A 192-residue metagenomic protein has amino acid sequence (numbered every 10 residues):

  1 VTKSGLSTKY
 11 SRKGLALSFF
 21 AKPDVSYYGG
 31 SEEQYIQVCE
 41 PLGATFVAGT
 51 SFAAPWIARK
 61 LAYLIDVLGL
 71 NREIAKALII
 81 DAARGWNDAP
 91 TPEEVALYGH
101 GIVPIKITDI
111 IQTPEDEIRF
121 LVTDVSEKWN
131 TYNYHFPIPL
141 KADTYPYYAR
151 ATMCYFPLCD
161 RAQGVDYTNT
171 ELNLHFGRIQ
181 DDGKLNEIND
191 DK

Functional and structural regions predicted by a protein language model:
T2-P55, L70: Catalytic-core environment of secreted peptidases
Y27, A58-G69, D81: Short glycine/serine- and small hydrophobic-enriched flexible loop segments
Y27-G29, I79, M153-Y155: Active-site proximal loops enriched in glycine and acidic residues that flank catalytic Cys/His/Asp and coordinate
S31, G85, P157-C159: Short loop/turn segments at secondary-structure transitions that flank enzyme active sites
L68-T91: An often Trp-containing, charged/polar helix-loop segment at the C-terminal end of enzyme catalytic cores
A96-Q180: Secreted peptidase-domain scaffold signal
K184-K192: Noncatalytic accessory or regulatory domains flanking protease catalytic cores in secreted, cell-surface, and selected
